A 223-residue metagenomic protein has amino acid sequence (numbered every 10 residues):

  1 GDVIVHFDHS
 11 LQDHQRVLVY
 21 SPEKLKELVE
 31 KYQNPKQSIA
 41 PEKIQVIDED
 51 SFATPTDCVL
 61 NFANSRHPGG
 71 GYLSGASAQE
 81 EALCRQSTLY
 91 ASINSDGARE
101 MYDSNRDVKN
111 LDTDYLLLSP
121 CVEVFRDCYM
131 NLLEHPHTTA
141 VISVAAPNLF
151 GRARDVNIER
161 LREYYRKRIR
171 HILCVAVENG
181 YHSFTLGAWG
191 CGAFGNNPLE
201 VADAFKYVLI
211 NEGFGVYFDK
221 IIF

Functional and structural regions predicted by a protein language model:
G1-F223: Macrodomain-like recognition of ADP-ribose-binding/processing modules
